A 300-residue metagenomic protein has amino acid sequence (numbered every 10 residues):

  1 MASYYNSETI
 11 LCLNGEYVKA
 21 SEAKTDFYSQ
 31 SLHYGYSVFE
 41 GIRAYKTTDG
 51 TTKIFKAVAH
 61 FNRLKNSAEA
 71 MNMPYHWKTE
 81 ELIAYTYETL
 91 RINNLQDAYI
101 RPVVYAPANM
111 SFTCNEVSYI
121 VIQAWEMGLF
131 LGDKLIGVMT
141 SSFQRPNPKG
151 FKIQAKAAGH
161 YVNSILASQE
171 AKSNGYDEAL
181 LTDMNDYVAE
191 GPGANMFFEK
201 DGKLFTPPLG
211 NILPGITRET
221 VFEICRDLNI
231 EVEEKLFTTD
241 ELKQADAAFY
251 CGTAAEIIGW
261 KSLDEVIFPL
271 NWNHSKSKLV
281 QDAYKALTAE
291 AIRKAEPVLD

Functional and structural regions predicted by a protein language model:
M1-E88, S111-D300: Helix-start/capping segments and mature chain N-termini
E80-A108: Short, acidic/charged, Gly/Pro-enriched secondary-structure junctions
